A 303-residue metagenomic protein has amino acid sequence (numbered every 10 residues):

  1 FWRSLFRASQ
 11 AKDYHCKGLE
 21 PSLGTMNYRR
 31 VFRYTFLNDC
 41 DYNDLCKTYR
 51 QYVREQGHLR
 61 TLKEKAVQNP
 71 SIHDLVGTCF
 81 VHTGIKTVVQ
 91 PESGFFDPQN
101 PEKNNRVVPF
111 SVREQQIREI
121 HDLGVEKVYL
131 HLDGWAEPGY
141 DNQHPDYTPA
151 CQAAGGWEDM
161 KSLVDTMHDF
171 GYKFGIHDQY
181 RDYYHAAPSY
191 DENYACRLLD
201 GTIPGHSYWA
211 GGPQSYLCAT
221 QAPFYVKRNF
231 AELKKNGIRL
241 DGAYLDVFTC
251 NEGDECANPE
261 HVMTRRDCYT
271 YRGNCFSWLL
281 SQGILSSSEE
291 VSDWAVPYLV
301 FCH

Functional and structural regions predicted by a protein language model:
F1-L130, W135, C151-A154, F170-K173: Carbohydrate-recognition beta-sandwich/jelly-roll modules in extracellular/periplasmic carbohydrate-active proteins
K127-H303: Aromatic- and carboxylate-enriched substrate-binding clefts and catalytic-loop regions of carbohydrate-active enzymes
